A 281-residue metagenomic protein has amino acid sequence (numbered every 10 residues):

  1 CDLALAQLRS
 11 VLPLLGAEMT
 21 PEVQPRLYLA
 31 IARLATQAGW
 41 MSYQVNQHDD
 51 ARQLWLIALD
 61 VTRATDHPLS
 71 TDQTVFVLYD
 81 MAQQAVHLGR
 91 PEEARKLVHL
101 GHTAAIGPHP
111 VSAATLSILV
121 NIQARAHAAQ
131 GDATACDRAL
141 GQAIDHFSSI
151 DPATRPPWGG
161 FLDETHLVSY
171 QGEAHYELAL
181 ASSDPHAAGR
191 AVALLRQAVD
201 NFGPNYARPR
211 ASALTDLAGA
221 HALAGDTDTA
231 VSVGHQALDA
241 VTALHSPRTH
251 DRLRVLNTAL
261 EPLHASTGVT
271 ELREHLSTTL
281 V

Functional and structural regions predicted by a protein language model:
C1-V281: Conserved binding/catalytic microenvironments
